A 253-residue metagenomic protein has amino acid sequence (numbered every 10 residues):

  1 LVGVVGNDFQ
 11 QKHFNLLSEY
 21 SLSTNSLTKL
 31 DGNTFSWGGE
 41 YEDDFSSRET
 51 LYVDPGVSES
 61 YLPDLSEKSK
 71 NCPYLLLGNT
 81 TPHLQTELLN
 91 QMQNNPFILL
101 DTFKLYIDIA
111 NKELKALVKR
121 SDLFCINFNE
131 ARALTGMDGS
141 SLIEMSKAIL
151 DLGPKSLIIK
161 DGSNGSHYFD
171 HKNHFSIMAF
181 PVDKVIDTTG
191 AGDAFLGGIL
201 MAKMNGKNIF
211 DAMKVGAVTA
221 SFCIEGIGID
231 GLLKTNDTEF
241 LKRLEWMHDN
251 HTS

Functional and structural regions predicted by a protein language model:
L1-G3, L100, I159: Structural beta-sheet core signal
L1-L76, Q91-N94, L241-S253: Conserved N-terminal subdomain of the carbohydrate kinase-like
G6-D8, N79-L84, F103-I107: Short beta->alpha connector loops
H13, L84-Q91, K112-A116, D211: A short acidic, amphipathic alpha-helical/loop segment
K29-D31, T102-Y106, N129, F180-D183: Short, acidic/turn-prone active-site loops that include or flank metal/cofactor- and phosphate-binding residues
P55-D64, H83, L105-E113, S141: Active-site glycine-rich loop that binds ribose-phosphate moieties when present
Q93-F97, K104-S176: Conserved phosphate/ATP/ADP-binding segment of small-molecule kinases
L142-S253: Conserved phosphate-binding/catalytic region of the ribokinase-like
